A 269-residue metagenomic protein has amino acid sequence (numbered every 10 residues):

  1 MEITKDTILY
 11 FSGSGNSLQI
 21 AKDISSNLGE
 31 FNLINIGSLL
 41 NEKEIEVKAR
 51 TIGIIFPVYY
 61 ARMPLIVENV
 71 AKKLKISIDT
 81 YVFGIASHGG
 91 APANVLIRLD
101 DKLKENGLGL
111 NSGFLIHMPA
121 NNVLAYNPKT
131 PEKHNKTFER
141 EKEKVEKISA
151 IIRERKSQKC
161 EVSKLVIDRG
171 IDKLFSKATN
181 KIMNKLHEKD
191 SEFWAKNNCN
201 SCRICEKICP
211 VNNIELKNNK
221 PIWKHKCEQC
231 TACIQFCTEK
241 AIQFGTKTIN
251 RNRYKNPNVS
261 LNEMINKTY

Functional and structural regions predicted by a protein language model:
M1-T7, S12-I20, S26-S38, E42-F56 (+3 more regions): FMN-binding flavodoxin-like domain, especially the glycine-rich phosphate-binding loop
T4, G29-E30, K189-S191, N219: Generic structural motif recognizing short loop/turn segments at the entrances and edges of beta-strands
I8, K136, C199-N200, K224: Short N-terminal micro-motifs specific to bacterial/archaeal maturation and metal-cluster initiation sites
S17-I20, V95, S191, S201 (+1 more regions): Residue-level preference for nonpolar/small residues embedded in alpha-helices
T130, W223-K224: Short helix/strand-bridging catalytic loops that position acidic/His residues to coordinate divalent metals and engage
I167-C202, K207: A mid-sequence, solvent-exposed acidic-amphipathic segment
W194-I222, E228, A232-I249: Iron-sulfur cluster-binding cysteine motifs and their immediate structural context in ferredoxin-like electron-transfer
